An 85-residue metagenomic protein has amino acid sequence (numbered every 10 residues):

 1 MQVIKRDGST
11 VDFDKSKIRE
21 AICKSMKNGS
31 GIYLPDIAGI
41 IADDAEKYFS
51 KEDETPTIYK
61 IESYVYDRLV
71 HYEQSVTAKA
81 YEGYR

Functional and structural regions predicted by a protein language model:
M1-R85: Long, C-terminal-biased catalytic regions of enzyme "large/alpha" subunits
